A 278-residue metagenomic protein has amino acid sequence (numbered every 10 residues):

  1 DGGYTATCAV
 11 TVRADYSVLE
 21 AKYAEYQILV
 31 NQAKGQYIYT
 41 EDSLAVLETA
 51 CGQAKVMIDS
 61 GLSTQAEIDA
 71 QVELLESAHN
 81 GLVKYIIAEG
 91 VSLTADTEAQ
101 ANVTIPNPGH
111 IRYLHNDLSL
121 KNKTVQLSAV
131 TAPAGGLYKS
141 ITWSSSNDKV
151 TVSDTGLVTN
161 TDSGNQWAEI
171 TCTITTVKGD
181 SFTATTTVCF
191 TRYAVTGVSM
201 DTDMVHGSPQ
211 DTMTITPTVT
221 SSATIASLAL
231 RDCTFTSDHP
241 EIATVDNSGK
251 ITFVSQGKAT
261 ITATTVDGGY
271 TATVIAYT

Functional and structural regions predicted by a protein language model:
D1-S17, A21, I28, V56 (+1 more regions): Extracytoplasmic soluble-region selector
D15-E25, D42-A50: Short amphipathic alpha-helical heptad-repeat segments
E25-I38, D238: Short, flexible domain-boundary/linker segments around small modular repeats
A33-D42, D59-I68: Charged, low-complexity interaction regions
I38-E48, V158-N160, K250-T252: A glycine-rich, coil/turn loop motif that links secondary-structure elements
E41-G52, A66-E76: Short, charged, amphipathic alpha-helical segments
C51-D59: Regular secondary-structure segments
